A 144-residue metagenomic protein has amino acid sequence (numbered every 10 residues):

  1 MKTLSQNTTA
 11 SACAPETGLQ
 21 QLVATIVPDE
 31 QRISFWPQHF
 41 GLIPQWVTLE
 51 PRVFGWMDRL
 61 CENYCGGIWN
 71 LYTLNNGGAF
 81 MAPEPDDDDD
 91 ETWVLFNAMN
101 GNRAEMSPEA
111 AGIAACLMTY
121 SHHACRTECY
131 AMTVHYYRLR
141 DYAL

Functional and structural regions predicted by a protein language model:
M1-Y64, A131-L144: N-terminal domain-onset segments
P15, Q38, L74-N75, A98 (+1 more regions): Generic detector of intrinsically disordered, low-complexity, polar/charged segments
R32, C65-I68, A110-C116: Short runs of predominantly hydrophobic/aromatic residues within well-ordered alpha helices that form helix-helix
P44-D90: Amphipathic, interaction-prone secondary-structure segments
D88-L144: Polybasic, proline/glycine-rich intrinsically disordered low-complexity segments
